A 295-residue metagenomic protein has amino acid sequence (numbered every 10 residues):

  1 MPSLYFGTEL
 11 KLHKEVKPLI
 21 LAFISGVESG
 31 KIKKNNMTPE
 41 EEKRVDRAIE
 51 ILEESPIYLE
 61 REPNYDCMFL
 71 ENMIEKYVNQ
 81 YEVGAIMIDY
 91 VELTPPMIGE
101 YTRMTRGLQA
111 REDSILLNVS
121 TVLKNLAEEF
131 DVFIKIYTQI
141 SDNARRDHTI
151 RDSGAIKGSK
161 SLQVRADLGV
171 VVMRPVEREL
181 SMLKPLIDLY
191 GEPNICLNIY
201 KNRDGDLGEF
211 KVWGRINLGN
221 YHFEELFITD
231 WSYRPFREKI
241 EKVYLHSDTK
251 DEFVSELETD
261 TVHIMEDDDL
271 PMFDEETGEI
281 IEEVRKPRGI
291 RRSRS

Functional and structural regions predicted by a protein language model:
P2-E82, V212: Cytosolic-facing regulatory segments adjacent to core modules
L4-F6, Y58-E60, K135, V170 (+1 more regions): Hydrophobic/aromatic beta-strand patches that form the interior of the parallel beta-sheet core in alpha/beta enzyme
Y5, M87-I88, V132-Q139: Structural recognition of the conserved hydrophobic beta-strand(s) that form the central parallel beta-sheet of P-loop
T8, V91, Q139-I140, R174-P175: Short, ordered loop/turn segments at secondary-structure junctions
L12, V16, M37, E41-R44 (+6 more regions): Helical mechanochemical/support elements of P-loop NTPase systems and associated helical scaffolds
K14-V16, T94-E100, N143-D147: Short acidic/His/Gly/Ser-rich catalytic and metal-binding motifs that mark active-site loops of diverse hydrolases
G26, K31-I32, C67-E75, N79-V83 (+3 more regions): C-terminal regions of RecA-like/P-loop NTPase motor modules
Y58-L126: Phosphate-binding/switch loop-helix module in NTP-utilizing enzymes
